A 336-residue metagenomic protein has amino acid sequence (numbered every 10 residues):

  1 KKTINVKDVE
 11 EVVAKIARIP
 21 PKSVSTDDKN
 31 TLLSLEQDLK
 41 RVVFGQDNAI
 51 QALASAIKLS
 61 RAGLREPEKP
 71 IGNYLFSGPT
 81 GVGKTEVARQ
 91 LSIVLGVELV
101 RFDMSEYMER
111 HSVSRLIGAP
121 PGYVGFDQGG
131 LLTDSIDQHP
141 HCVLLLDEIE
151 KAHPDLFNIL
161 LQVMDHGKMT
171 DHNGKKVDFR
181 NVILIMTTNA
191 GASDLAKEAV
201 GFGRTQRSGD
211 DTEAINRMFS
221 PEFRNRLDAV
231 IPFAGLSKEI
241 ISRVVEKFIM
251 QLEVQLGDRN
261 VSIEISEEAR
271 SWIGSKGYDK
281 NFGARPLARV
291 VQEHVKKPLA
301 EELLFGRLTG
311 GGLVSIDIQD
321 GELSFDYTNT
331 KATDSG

Functional and structural regions predicted by a protein language model:
K1-G336: AAA+ P-loop NTPase nucleotide-binding core of proteostasis motors
